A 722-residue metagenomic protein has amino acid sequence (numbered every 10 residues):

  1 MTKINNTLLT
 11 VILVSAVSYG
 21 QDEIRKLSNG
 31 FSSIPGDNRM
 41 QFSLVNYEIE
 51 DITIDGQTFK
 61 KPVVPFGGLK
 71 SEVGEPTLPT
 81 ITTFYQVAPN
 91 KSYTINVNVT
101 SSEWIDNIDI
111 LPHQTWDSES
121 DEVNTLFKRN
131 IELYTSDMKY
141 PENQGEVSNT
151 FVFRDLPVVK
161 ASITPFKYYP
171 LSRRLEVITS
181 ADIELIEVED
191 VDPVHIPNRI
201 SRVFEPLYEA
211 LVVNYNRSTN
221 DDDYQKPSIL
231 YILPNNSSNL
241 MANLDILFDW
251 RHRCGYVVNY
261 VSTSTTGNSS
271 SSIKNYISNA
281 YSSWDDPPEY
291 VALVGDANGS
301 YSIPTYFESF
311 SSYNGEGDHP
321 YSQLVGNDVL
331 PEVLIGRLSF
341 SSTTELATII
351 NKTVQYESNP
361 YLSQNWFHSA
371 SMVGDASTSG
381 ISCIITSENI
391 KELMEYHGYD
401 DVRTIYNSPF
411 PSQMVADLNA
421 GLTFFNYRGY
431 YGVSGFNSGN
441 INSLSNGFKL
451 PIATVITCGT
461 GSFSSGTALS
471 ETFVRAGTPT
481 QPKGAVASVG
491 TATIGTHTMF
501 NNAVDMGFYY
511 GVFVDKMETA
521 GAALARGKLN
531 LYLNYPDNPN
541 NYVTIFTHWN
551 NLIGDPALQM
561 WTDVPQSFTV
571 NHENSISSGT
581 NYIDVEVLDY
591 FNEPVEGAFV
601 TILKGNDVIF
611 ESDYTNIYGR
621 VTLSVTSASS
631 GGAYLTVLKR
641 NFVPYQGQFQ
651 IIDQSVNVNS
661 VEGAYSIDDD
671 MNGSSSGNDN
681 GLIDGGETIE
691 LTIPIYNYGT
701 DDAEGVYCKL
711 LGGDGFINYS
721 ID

Functional and structural regions predicted by a protein language model:
G20-S264, S271-Y290: Extracellular pro-sequences of secreted precursors
P141, F153-V158, S162-Y168, E176-I178 (+9 more regions): Active-site-adjacent structural elements in enzyme catalytic domains
I277-F310, G374-T467: Catalytic-core segments of thiol-dependent peptidases
N298, G461-V564: Active-site-proximal C-terminal subdomain of hydrolase catalytic domains
E316-E357, R428-G507: Catalytic cores of nucleophile-dependent amide-cleaving enzymes
F591-G605: Short, ordered, surface-exposed loop/turn motifs in non-cytosolic proteins
D607-V621: Short, acidic Ser/Thr/Gly-rich low-complexity loop/linker segments typical of extracellular and cell-surface proteins
N641-V656: Edge beta-strands of extracellular beta-sandwich domains
